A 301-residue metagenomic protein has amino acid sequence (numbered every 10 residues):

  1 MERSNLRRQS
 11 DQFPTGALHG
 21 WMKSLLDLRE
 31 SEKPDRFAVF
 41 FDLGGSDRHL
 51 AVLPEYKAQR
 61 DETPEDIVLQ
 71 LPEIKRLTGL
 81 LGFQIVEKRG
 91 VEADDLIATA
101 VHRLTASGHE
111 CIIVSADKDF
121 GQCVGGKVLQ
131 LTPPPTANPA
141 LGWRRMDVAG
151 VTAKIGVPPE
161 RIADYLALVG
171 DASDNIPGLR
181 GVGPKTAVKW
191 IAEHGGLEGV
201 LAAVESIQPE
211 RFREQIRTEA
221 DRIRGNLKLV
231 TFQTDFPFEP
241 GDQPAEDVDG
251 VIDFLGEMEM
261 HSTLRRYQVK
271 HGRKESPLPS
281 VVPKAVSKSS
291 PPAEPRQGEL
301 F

Functional and structural regions predicted by a protein language model:
M1-V114, K118-R145, I223-E239: Noncatalytic, basic helical substrate-engagement surface that gates or grips nucleic-acid strands
D35-A38, K127, G142-F301: Non-catalytic nucleic-acid-binding/docking modules located in mid-to-C-terminal regions of nucleic-acid enzymes
